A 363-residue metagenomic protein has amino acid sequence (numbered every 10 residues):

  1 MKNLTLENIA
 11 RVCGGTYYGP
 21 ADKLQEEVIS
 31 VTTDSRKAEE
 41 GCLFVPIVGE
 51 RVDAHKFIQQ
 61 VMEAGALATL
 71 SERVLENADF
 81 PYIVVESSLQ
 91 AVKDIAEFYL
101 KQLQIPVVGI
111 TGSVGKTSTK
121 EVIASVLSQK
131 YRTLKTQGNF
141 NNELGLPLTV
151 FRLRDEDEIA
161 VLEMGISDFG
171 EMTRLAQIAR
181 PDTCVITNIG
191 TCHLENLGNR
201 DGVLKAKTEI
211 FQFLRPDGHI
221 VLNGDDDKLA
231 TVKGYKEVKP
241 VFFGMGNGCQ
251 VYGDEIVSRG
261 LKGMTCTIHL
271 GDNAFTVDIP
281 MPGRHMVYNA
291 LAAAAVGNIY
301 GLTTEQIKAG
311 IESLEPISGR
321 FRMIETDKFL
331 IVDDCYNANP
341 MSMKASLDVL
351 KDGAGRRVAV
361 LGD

Functional and structural regions predicted by a protein language model:
M1-D94, P282, D352-G355: N-terminal leader/targeting and accessory segments in enzymes
A10-R11, A91-G224, A230-K236: Phosphate-binding loop of NTP-binding sites
V12-T16, S71, L75-D79, V185-I331 (+1 more regions): Acidic, Mg2+-coordinating active-site environments of NTP-dependent enzymes
R51-V52, I317-G319, C335-D363: Active-site beta-alpha connecting loops in nucleotide-dependent enzymes
I58-Q59, D168, M172-I178, S342-G353: Short amphipathic alpha-helices and their capping/turn segments at secondary-structure boundaries
Y82-V84, V107, T133-K135, P240-F242 (+1 more regions): Conserved beta-strand scaffold positions in the cores of enzyme catalytic domains, especially in NTP/NDP-utilizing
V92, I123, L127, T149-V150 (+3 more regions): Buried hydrophobic packing segments
